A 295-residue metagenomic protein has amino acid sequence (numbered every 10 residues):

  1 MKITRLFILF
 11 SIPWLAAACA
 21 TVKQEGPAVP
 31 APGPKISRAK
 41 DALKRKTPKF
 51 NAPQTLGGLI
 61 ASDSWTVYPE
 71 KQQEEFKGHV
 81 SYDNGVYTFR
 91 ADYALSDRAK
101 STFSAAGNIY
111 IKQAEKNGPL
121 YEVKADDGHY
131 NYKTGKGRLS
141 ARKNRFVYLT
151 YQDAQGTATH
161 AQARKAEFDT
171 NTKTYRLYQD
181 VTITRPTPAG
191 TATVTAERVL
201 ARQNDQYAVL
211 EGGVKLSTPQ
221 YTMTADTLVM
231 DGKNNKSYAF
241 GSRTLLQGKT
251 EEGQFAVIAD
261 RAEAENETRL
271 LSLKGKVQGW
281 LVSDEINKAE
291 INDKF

Functional and structural regions predicted by a protein language model:
M1-R5: Positively charged n-region of N-terminal signal peptides that target proteins for export
F7-A16: Bacterial N-terminal signal peptides
C19-F295: N-terminal amphipathic/hydrophobic interface segments
